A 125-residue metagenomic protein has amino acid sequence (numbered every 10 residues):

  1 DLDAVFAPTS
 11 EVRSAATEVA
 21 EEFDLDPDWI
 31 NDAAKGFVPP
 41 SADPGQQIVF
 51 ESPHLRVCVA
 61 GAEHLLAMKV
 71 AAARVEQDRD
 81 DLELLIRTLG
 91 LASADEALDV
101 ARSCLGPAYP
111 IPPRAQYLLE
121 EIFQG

Functional and structural regions predicted by a protein language model:
L2-G125: Compositionally biased terminal segments of proteins
